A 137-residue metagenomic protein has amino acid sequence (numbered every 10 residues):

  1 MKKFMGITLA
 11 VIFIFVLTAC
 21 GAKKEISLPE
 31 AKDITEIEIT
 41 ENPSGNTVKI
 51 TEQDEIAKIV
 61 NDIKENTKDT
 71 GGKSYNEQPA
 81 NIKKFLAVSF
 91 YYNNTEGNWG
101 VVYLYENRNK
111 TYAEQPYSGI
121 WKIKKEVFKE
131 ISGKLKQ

Functional and structural regions predicted by a protein language model:
M1-L9: Positively charged n-region of N-terminal signal peptides that target proteins for export
V16-A19: C-terminal motif of bacterial Sec signal peptides marking the signal peptidase cleavage site
G21-K23: Bacterial signal peptide processing site
E25-I34: N-terminal helix-cap/turn-to-beta initiation motif at the start of protein domains
I39-Y75: Post-signal-peptide N-terminal segment of Sec-exported extracytoplasmic proteins
D69-N109: Short, structured surface segments that line ligand/substrate-binding pockets
Y92-Q137: Short, well-ordered, aromatic-rich surface patches in folded extracellular/luminal domains
